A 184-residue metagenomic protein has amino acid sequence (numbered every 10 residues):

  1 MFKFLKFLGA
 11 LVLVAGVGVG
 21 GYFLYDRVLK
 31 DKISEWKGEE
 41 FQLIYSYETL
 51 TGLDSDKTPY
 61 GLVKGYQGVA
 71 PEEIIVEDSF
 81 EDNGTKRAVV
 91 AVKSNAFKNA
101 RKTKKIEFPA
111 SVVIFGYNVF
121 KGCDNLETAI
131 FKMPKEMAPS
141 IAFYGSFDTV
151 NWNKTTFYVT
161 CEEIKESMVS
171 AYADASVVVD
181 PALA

Functional and structural regions predicted by a protein language model:
M1-V14: N-terminal Sec-pathway targeting helices
F7, E48-L53, V69-A91, R101-I114 (+3 more regions): Structural signature of tandem-repeat unit edges
A15-Y25: Hydrophobic alpha-helical membrane-insertion segments, chiefly the h-region of N-terminal signal peptides
D26-I44: Ser/Thr/Pro/Gly-rich low-complexity linker/stalk segments immediately outside membranes or between
I33, A142-T149, K165-V177: Short, aromatic/basic amphipathic alpha-helical patches
F41-T58: Acidic, low-complexity/disordered tracts enriched in E/D and polar residues
G61-V69: Eukaryote-biased recognition of intrinsically disordered, low-complexity regulatory segments
